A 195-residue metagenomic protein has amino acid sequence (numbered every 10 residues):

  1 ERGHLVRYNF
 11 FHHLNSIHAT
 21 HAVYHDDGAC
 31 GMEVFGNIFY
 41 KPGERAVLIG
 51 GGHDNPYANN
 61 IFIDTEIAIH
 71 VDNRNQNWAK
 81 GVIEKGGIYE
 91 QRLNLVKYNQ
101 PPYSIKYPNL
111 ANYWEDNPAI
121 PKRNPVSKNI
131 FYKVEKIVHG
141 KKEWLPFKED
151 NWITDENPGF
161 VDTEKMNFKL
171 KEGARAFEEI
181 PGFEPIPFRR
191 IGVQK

Functional and structural regions predicted by a protein language model:
E1-N167: Glycine- and acidic/polar-rich repeat regions and solenoidal domains
W152-K195: C-terminal accessory segments
